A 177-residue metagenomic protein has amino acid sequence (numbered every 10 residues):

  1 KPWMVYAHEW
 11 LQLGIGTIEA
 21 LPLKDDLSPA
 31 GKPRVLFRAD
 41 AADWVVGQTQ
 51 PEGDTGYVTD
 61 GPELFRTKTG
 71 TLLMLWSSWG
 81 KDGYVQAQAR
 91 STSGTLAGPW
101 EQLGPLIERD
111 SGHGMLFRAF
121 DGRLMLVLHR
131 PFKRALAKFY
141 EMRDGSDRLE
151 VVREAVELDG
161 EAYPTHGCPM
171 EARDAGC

Functional and structural regions predicted by a protein language model:
K1-C177: Carbohydrate-active catalytic/glycan-binding domains of CAZyme proteins, especially the secreted or lumenal ectodomains
